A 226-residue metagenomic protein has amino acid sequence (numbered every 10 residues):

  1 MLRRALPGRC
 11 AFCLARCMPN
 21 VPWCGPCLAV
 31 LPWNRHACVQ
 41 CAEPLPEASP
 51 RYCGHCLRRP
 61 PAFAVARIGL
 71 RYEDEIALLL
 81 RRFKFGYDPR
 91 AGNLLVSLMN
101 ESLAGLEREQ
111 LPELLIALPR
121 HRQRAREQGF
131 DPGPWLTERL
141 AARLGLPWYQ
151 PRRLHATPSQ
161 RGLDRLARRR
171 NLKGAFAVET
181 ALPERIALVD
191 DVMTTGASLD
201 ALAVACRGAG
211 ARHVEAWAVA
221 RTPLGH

Functional and structural regions predicted by a protein language model:
M1-H226: Glycine-rich phosphate/pyrophosphate-handling loop used in enzymes and phosphotransfer proteins
